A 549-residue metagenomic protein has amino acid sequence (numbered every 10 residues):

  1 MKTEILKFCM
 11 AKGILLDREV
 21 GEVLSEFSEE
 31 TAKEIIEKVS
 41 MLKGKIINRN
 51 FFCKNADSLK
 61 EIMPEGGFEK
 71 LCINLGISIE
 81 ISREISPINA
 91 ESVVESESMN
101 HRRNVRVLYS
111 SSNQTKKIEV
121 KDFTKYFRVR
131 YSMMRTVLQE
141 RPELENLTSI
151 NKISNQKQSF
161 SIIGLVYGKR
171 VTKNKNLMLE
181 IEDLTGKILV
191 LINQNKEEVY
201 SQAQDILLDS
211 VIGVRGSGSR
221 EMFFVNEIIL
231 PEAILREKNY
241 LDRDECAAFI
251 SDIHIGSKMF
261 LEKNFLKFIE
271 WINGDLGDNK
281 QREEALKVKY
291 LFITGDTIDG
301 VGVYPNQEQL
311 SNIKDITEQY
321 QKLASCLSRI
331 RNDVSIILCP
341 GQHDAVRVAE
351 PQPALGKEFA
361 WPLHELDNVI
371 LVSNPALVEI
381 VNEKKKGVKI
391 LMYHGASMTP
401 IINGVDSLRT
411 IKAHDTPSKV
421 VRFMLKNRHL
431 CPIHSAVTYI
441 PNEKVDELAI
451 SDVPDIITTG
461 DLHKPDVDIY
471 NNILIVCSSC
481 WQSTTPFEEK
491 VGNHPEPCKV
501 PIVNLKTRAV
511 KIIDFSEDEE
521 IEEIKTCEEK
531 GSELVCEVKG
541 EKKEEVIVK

Functional and structural regions predicted by a protein language model:
M1-K549: Extended recognition/assembly regions associated with phosphoester-bond processing machinery
